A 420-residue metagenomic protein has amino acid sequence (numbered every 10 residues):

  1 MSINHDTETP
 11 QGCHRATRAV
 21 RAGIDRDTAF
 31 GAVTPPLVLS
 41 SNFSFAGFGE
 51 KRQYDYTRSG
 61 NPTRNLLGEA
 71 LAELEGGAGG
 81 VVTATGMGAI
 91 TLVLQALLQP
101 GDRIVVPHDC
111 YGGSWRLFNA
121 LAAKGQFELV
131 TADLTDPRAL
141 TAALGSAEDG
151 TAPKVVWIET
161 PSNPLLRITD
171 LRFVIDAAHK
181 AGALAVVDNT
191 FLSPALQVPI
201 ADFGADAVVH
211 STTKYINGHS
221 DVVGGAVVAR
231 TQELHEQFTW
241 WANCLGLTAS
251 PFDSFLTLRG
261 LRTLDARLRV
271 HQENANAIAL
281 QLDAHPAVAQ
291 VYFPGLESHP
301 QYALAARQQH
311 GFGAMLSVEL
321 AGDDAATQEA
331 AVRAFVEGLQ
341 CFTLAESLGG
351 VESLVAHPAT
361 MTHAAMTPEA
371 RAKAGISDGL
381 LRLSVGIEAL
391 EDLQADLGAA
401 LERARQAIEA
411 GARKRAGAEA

Functional and structural regions predicted by a protein language model:
S2, V130, A147, A326 (+2 more regions): PLP-dependent enzyme catalytic core of the Aspartate aminotransferase-like
S2-N61, L67-A70: N-terminal "arm"/small-domain region of PLP-dependent enzymes with the aminotransferase-like
S2-P10, G80-H285, Y292: Conserved PLP-enzyme active-site core in the AAT-like
V20-R21, S40, A226-T231, T257 (+1 more regions): Short beta-strand-to-turn element immediately C-terminal to the catalytic PLP-Schiff-base lysine in fold type I
N42-T91, G113-A120: Conserved N-terminal alpha-helix of the aminotransferase class I/II PLP-enzyme fold
F238, A331-Q340, D396-L401: Short amphipathic alpha-helices in soluble, non-transmembrane regions that often serve as interface/regulatory elements
L245-G246, E337-S347, A400-E409: A common structural junction motif
N276-S353, M366-A372, A412, A420: Conserved small-domain helix->loop->beta segment predominantly found in fold-type I
